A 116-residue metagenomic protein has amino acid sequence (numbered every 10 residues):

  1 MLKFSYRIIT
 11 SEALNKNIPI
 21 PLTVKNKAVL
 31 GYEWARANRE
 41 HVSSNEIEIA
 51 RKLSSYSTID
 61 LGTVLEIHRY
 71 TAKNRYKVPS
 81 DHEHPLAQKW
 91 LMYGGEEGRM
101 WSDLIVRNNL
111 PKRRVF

Functional and structural regions predicted by a protein language model:
L2-F116: Extended terminal accessory/targeting regions
